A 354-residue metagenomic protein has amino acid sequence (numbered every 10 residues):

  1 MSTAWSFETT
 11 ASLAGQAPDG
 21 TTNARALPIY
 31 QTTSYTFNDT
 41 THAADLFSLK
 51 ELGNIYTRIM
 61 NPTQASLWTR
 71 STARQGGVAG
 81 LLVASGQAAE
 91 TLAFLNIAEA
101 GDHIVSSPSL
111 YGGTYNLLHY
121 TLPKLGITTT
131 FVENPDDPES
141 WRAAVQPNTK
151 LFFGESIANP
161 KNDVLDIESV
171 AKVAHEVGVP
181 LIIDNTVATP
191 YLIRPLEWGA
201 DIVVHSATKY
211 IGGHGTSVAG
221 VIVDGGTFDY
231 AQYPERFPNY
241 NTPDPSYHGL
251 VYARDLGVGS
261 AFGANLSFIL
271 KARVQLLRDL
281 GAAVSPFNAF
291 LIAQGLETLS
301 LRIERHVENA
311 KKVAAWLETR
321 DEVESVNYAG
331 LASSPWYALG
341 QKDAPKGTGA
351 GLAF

Functional and structural regions predicted by a protein language model:
M1-N54: N-terminal glycine-rich, Lys/His-bearing helix-loop that initiates the first secondary-structure elements of many
S2-T3, L13-G20, G80-T319, N327: Conserved PLP-enzyme active-site core in the AAT-like
L13, Y30-T32, T57, N327-A329 (+1 more regions): Residues in well-ordered beta-strands of folded domains
A26, K311, N327-A353: Conserved glycine-rich beta-strand-loop-beta hairpin in the small C-terminal domain of fold type I
S34, D39-T91, G113-T121: Conserved N-terminal alpha-helix of the aminotransferase class I/II PLP-enzyme fold
F37, D136-S140, S334-P335: A short acidic, often aromatic-flanked loop/helix-cap motif at beta-alpha or helix-coil junctions that lines enzyme
K50, R74-Q75, G215, K346-T348: Short glycine-enriched loop/turn motifs at secondary-structure junctions
E322: Hard-cation-handling environments
